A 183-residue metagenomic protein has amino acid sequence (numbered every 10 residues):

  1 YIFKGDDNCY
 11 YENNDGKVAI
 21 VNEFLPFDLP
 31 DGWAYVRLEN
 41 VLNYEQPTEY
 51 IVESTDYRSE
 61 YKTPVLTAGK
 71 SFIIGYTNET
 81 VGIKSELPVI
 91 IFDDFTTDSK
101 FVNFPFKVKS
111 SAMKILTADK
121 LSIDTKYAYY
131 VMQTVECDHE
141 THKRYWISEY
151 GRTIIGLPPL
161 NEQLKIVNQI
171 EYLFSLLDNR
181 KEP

Functional and structural regions predicted by a protein language model:
Y1-K17: Extended, domain-scale alpha-helical bundle/helix-rich regions
I2, F27-D31, E53-R58, T80-K84 (+1 more regions): A general structural signal for short secondary-structure junctions and capping/turn motifs
I2, Y127-P183: S-adenosyl-L-methionine
E12-N14, I51-S59, H142-W146: Short coil/turn segments at secondary-structure boundaries
V18-Y50, S59-S71, L160-P183: Non-catalytic DNA-recognition/assembly elements of restriction-modification systems
F24, I51-V52, S111, Y150: Short beta-strand-initiation
L29, A118, I155-L157: Hydrophobic residues in beta-strands and at strand termini
T67-Q133, C137-R152: A short beta-sheet element
